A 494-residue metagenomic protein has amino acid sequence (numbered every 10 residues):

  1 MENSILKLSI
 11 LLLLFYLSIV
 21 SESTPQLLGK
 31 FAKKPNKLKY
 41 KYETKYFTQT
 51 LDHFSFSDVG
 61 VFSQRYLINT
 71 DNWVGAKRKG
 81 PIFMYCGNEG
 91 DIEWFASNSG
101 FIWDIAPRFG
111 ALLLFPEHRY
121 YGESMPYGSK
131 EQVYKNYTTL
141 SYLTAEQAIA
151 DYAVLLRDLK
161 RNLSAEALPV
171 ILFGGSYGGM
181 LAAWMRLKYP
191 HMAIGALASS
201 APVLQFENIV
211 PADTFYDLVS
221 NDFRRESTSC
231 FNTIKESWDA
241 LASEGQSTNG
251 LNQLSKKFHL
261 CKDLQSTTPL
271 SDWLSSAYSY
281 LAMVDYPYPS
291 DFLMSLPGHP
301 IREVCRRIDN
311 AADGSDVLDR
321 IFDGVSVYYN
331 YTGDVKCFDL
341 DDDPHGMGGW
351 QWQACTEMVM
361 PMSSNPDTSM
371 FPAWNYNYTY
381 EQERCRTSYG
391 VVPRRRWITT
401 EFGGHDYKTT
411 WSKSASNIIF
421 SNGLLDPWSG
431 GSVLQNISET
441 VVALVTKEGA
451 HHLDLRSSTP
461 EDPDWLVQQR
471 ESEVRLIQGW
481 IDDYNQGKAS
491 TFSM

Functional and structural regions predicted by a protein language model:
E2-L112, E123, L425, R475-M494: Catalytic-loop region of hydrolases
D58-F62, S141-A153, L466-R475: Phosphate/oxyanion-binding active-site loops and adjacent basic polyanion-contact surfaces
K79-F83, F109-L112, A167-P169, H191-I194 (+2 more regions): Loop/turn elements at helix/coil->beta-strand transitions in domains of secreted/extracellular proteins
G80-I82, G87-A150, T440-S458: Active-site machinery of serine-nucleophile hydrolases
S164-S176: Alpha/beta-hydrolase fold nucleophile elbow
G174-G178, A182, R186, D426: Gly/Ala-rich beta-loop-alpha elbow adjacent to hydrolase catalytic centers
H191-D309: A catalytic-pocket lid/entrance helix-loop region that shapes and gates access to the active site across common
L270-M494: C-terminal subdomain of alpha/beta-hydrolase-fold enzymes, centered on the catalytic histidine and its supporting
